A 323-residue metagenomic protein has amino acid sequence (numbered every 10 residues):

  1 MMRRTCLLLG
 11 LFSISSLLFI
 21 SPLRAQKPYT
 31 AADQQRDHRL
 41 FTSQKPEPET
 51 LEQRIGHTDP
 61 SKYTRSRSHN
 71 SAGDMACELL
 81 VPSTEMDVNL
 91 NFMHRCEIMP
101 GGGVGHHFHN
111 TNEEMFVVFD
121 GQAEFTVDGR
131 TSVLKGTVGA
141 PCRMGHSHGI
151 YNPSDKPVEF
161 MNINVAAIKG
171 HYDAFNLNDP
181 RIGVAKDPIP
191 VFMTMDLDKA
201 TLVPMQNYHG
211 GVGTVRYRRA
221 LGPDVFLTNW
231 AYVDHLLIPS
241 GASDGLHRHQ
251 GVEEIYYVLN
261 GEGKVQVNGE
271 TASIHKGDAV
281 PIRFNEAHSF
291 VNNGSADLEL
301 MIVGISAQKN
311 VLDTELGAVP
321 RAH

Functional and structural regions predicted by a protein language model:
M1-G10: Bacterial N-terminal signal peptides that target proteins for export
L9-L18: Bacterial N-terminal signal peptides
S21-R24: Sec/Tat signal peptide C-region and signal peptidase I cleavage site
Q26-L90, H171-W230, T314-H323: A short, N-terminal "cap"/entry segment at the start of jelly-roll beta-barrel domains of the cupin/DSBH fold
C77-V81, H94-H109, L221, D234-H249: Conserved short histidine dyad/triad with adjacent acidic residue
V88, E124, M144-G170, K264 (+2 more regions): Ligand-binding loop in jelly-roll beta-barrel domains
T111-A123, G251-K264, N268: Glycine- and acidic-residue-biased ligand/ion/polar-headgroup-sensing regions
G129-G145, G269-F284: Short acidic-glycine-tyrosine-enriched beta hairpin
